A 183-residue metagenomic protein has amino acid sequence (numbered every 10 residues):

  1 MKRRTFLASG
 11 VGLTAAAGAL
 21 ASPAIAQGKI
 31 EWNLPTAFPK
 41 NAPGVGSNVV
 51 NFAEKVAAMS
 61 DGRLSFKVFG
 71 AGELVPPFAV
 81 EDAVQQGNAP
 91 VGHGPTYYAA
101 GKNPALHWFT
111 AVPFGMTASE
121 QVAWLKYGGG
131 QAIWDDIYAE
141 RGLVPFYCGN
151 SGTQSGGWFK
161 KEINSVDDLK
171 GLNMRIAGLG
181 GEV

Functional and structural regions predicted by a protein language model:
T5-A26: N-terminal export signals
A21-T36, A57-S65, A139, E162-N173: Immediate post-signal peptide segment of exported/extracytoplasmic ligand-binding proteins
N33-V50, A71-V75: Extracytoplasmic "Venus flytrap"
A42-K67, E182-V183: Short, polar/charged alpha-helical segment
E54, Q85, P95-V183: Contiguous mixed-secondary-structure segments that line small-molecule binding/active-site clefts of soluble domains
G62-L64, V80-G94, N173-R175: Alpha-to-beta junction loops
F66-V75, N173-I176: Short beta-strand-to-loop elements that line the ligand-binding cleft of bilobed periplasmic-binding protein-like
